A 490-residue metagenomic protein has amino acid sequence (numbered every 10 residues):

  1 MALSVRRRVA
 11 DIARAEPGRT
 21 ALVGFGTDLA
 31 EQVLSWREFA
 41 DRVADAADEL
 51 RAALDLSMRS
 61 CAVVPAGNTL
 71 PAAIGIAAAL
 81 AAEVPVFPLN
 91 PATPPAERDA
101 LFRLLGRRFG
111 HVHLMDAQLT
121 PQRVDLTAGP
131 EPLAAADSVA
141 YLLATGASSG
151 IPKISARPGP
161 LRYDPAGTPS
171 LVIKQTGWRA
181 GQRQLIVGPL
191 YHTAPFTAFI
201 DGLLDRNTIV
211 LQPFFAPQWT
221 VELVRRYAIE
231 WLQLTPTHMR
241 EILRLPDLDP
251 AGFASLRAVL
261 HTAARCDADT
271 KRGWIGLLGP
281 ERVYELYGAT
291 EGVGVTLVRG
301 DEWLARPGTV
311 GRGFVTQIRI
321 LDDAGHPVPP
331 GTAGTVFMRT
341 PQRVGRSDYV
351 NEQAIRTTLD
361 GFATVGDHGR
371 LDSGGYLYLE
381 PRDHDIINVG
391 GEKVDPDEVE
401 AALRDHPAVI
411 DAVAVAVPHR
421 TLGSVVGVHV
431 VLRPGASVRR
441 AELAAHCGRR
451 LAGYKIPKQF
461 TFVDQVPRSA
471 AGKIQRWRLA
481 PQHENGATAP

Functional and structural regions predicted by a protein language model:
M1-S4, D116-V139, D164-A166: Flexible, low-complexity linker/hinge segments
A21-L56, P94, R98: Conserved AMP-binding/adenylate-forming core of the ANL superfamily
Q32, D48-T93, K393: Conserved AMP-binding/adenylate-forming
S35-R37, A140-A166: Conserved AMP-binding A3 loop
A72, L232, T340, D360-G361 (+4 more regions): AMP-binding/adenylate-forming catalytic core of the ANL superfamily
A147, L204, W231, D247-R306 (+1 more regions): Gly/Ser/Thr-rich phosphate-binding loop
A166-R183, Y191-E230, L245: Conserved AMP-binding/adenylation subdomain of ANL enzymes
R312-G313, H326-T357, E392-V394: Conserved ATP/PPi-binding loop(s) of AMP-dependent carboxylate-activating enzymes
